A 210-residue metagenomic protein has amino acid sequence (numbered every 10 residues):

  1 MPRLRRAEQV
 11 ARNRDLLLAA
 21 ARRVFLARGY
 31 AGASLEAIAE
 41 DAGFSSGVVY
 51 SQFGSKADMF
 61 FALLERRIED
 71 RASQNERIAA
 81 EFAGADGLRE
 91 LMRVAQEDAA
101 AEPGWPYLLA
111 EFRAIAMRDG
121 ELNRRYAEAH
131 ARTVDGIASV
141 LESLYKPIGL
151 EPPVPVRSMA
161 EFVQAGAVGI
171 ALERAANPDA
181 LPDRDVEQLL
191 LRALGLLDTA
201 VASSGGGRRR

Functional and structural regions predicted by a protein language model:
M1-L16, G54, D58, A62 (+8 more regions): Residues at secondary-structure transition points
V10-A21, I38, L63-R67, R71 (+1 more regions): Generic hydrophobic, amphipathic alpha-helix propensity
L16, A20-D58, A62: Helix-turn-helix
A20-R28, Q74-R77, L108, F112 (+1 more regions): Solvent-exposed, amphipathic alpha-helical segments
S55, I115-G120: Short loop-to-helix capping motifs
A62, S73-P106, P152, V156-V163 (+1 more regions): Hydrophobic alpha-helical connector segments
A72, R77, A101-Y107, G120-P147 (+3 more regions): Amphipathic alpha-helical packing segments from all-alpha helical-bundle domains
N123-A127, Y145-R210: Hydrophobic/aromatic-rich alpha-helical bundle segments in the mid-to-C-terminal region
